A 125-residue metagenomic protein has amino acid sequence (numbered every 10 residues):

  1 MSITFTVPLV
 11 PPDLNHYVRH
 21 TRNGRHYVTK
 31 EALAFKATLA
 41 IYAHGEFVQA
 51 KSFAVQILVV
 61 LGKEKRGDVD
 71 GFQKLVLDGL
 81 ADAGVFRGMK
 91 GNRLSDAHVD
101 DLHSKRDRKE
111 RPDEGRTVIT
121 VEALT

Functional and structural regions predicted by a protein language model:
M1-T125: Acidic, proline/glycine-enriched N-terminal capping motif
